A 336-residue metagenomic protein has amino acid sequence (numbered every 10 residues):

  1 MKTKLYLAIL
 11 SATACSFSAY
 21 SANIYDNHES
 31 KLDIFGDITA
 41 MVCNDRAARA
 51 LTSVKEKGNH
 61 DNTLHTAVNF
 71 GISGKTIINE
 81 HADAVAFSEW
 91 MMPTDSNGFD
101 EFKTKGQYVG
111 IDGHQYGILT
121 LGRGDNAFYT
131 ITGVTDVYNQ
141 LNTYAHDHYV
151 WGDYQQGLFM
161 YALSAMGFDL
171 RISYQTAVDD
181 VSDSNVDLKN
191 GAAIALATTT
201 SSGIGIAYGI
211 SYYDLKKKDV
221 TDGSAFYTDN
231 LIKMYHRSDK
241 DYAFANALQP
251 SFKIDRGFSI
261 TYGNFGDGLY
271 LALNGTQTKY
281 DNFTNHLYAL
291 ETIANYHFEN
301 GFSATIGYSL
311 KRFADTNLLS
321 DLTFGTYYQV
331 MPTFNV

Functional and structural regions predicted by a protein language model:
M1-A22: Gram-negative bacterial Sec-dependent N-terminal signal peptides
A19-E29, F226, M331: Primarily extracellular Gram-negative trimeric autotransporter adhesin
N23-C43, G58-A177, L188, A197-T200: Outer membrane beta-barrel
A40-R46, W90-T94, R123-A127, A165-G167 (+5 more regions): Transmembrane beta-strands of outer-membrane beta-barrel pores
D45-R49, D95-F99, T130-G133, D179-S184 (+3 more regions): Outer-membrane beta-barrel proteins
V54-N59, H146, S182, A243-A247 (+1 more regions): Extracellular loop and loop/strand-boundary signature of outer-membrane beta-barrel proteins
G191: Conserved adenosyl
I194-M331, N335: Detector for outer-membrane/organellar transmembrane beta-barrel domains, recognizing the amphipathic beta-strand
